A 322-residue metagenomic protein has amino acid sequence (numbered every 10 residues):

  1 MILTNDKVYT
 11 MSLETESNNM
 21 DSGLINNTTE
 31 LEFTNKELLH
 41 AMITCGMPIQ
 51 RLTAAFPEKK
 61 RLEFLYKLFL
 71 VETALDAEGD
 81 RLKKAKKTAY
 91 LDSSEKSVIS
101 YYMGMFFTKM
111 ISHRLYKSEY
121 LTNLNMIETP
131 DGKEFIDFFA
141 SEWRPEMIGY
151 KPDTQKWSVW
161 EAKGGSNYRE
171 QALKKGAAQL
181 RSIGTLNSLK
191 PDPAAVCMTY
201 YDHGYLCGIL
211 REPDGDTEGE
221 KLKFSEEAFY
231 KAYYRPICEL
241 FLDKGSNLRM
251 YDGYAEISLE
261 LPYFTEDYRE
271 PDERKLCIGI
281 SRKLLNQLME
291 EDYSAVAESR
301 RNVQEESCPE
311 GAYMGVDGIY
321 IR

Functional and structural regions predicted by a protein language model:
M1-A77, E256-R322: Nuclease-adjacent, charged terminal/linker segments that flank catalytic cores
E78-K87: Active-site-adjacent bridging/hinge elements
K87-H113: A short, highly charged nucleic-acid-interacting micro-segment common to nuclease and nuclease-linked defense proteins
I99, T108, P130-Y150: Catalytic micro-motifs at enzyme active sites that drive phosphoryl/nucleotidyl and oxygen chemistry
R114-F139: A short acidic/basic microdomain associated with nuclease active sites
E146-Y168: Conserved catalytic cores of phosphodiester-cleaving nucleases, focusing on short active-site segments
G164-F224: Catalytic cores of nucleic-acid endonucleases
D202-P271: C-terminal amphipathic alpha-helical segment
